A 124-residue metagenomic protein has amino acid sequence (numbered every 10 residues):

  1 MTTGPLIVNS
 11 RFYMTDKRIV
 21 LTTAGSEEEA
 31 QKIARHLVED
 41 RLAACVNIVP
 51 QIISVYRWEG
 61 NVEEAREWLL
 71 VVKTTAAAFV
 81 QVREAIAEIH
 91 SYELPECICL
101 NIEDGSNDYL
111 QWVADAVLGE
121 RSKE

Functional and structural regions predicted by a protein language model:
T2-E124: Positively charged, small/polar-rich N-terminal and surface patches that mediate targeting and assembly and bind
